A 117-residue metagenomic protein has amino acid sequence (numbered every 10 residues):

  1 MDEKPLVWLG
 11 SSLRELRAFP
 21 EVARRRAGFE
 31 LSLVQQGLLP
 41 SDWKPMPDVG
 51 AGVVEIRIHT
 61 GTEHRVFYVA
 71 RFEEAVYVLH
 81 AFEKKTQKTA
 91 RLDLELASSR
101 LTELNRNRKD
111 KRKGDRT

Functional and structural regions predicted by a protein language model:
M1-E63, F72-V76, E83-T117: Basic, Lys/Arg-enriched alpha-helical interface segments
F67: Short, surface-exposed charged micro-motifs
